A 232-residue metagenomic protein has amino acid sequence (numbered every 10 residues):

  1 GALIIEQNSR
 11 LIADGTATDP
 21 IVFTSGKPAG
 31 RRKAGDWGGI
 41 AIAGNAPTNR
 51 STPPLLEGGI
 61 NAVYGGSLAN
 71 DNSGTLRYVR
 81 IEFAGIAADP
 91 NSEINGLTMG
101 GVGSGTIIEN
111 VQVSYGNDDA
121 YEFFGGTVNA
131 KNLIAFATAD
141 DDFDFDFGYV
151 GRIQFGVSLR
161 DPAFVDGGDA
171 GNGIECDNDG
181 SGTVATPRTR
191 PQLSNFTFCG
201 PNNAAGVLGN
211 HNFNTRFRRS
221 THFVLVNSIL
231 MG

Functional and structural regions predicted by a protein language model:
G1-G232: Beta-strand/loop edge motif enriched in small/polar residues
